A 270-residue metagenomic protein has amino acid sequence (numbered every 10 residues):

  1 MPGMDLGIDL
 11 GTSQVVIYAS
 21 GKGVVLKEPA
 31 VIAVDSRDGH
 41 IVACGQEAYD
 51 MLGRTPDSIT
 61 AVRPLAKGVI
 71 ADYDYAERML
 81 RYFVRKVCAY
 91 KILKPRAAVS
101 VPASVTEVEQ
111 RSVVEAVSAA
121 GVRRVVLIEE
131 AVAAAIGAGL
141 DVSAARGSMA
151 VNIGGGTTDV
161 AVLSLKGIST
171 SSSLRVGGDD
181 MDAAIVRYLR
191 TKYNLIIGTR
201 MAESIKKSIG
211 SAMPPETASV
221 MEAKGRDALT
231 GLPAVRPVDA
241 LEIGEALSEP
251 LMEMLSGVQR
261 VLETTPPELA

Functional and structural regions predicted by a protein language model:
M1-I153, A161-A270: Nucleotide/phosphate-binding catalytic cleft detector across ATP-hydrolyzing and phosphate-transferring enzymes
